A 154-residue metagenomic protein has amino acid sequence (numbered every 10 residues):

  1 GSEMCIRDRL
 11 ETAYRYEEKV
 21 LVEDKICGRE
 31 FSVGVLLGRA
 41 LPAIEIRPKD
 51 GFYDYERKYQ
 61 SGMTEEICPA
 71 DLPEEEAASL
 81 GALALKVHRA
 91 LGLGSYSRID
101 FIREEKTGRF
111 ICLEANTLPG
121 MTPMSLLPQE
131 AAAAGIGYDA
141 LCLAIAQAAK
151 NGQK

Functional and structural regions predicted by a protein language model:
G1-C5: Short, small-residue-biased leader/transition segments that mark boundaries at the very start of proteins
D8-A82, F110-I111: Phosphate-binding site of ATP-dependent enzymes
Y14-E18, P48, R89-L93, Q147-K154: Generic secondary-structure signature for well-ordered alpha-helical cores
D24, V33-V35, H88-M121, A131: Conserved metal-phosphate-binding beta-hairpin within the catalytic cores of diverse ATP-dependent phosphoryl-transfer
G28, R103, A146: Positions that flank functional sites
K106-K154: C-terminal active-site "lid" helix and adjoining low-complexity regulatory extension at the edge of ATP-using catalytic
